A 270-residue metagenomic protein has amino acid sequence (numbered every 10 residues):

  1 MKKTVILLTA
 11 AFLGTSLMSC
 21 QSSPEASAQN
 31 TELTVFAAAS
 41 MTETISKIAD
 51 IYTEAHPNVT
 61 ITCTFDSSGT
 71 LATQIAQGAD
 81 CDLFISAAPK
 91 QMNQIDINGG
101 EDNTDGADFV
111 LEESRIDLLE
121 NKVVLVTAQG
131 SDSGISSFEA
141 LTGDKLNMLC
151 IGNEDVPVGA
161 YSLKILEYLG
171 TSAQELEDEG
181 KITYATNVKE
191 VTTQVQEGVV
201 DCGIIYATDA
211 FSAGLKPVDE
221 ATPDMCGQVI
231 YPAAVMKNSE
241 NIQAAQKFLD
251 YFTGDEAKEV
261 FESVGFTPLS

Functional and structural regions predicted by a protein language model:
M1-T4, L8: Positively charged n-region of N-terminal signal peptides that target proteins for export
T9-G14: Hydrophobic helical h-region of N-terminal Sec-dependent signal peptides in bacterial secretory/periplasmic proteins
T15-S19: C-terminal motif of bacterial Sec signal peptides marking the signal peptidase cleavage site
C20-E54, G69, T73, A88-P89 (+3 more regions): Exported/periplasmic ABC-transporter solute-binding proteins
A72, G78, D82-G106, L111-I116: Short beta-strand-centered segments that line the small-molecule binding cleft or hinge of alpha/beta clamshell
